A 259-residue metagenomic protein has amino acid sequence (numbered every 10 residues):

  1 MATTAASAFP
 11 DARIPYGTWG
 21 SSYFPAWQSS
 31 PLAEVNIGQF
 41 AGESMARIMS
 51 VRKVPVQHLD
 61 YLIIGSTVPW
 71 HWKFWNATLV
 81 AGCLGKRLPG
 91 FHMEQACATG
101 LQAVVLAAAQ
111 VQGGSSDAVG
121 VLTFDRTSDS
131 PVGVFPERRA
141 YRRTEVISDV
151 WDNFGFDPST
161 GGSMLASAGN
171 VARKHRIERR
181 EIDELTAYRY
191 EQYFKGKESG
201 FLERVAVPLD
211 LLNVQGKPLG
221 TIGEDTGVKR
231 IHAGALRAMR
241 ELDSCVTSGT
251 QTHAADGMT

Functional and structural regions predicted by a protein language model:
A2-L84, P89-H92, C97, S167-R179 (+3 more regions): Conserved active-site "lid/cap" helical segment
A6, S21-S22, E34, G38-E43 (+2 more regions): N-terminal extracellular/periplasmic Venus flytrap/periplasmic-binding protein-like
P25, W72, A107, S130-V132: Active-site-proximal flexible loops/turns
V35, S66-A118, P158-S163, K229-D256: Conserved catalytic cysteine-centered active-site region of acyl-thioester-dependent Claisen-condensing enzymes
F91-D125, A172-L202, A255-T259: Active-site-proximal alpha-helical scaffold in enzymes
A118-V171: Flexible glycine-/small-residue-enriched beta->alpha junction loops that bind anionic phosphate/pyrophosphate groups
V150-N153, R173, D243-G249: Flexible glycine/proline-enriched surface loops and loop-helix/loop-strand junctions
